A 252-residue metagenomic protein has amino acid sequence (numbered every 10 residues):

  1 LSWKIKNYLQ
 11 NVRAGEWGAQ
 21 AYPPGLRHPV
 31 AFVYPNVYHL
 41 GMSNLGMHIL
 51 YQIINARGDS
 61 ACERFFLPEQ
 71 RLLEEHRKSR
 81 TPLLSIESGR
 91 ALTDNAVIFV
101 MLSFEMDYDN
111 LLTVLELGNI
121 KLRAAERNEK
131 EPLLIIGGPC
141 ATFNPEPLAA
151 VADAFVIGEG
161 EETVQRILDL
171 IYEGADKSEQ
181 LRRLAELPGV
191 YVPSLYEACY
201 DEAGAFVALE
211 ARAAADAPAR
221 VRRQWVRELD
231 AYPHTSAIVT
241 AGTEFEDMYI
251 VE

Functional and structural regions predicted by a protein language model:
S2-A31, Y38-H39, F206-I250: N-terminal [4Fe-4S]-dependent radical SAM core
R13-G18, L45-Q52, L83-I86, N119 (+2 more regions): Short alpha-helical segments and helix-capping/turn motifs at coil-helix boundaries
H28-V30, N36, G41-N55, L102-D107 (+2 more regions): General detector of N-terminal leader/presequence modules that precede the first folded domain
V33-Y34, M42, A185, S194: A short N-terminal interaction module
P35, G41-Q52, R57-A61, P68-H76 (+2 more regions): Low-complexity, highly charged intrinsically disordered N-terminal segments that act as targeting/localization
N44, H48, E105, T142 (+3 more regions): Conserved structured core elements
I53, R57, V114, G118 (+3 more regions): Generic, well-ordered alpha-helical scaffold segments in large soluble proteins
L67-A217: Glycine-rich beta-alpha loop elements in corrinoid/cobalamin-binding modules across cobalamin-dependent enzymes
